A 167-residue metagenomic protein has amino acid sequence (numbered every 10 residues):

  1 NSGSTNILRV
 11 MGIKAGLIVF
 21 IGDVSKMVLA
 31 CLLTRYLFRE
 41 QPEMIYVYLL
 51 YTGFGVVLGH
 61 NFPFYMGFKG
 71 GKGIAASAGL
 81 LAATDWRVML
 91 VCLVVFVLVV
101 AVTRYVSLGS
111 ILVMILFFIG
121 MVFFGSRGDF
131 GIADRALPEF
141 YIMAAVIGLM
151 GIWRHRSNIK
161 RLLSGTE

Functional and structural regions predicted by a protein language model:
N1-A15, G70, R156, K160-E167: Cytosolic, membrane-interface loops and tails of multi-pass inner-membrane proteins
N1-S4, Y65-A78, Y105-V113: Short, non-helical or kinked segments that cap or interrupt transmembrane helices
G3, R9-R35, V47, V91: Multi-pass membrane catalytic core of lipid/isoprenoid biosynthesis enzymes
L8-I13, T34-F38, G73-T103, L116-G125: Interfacial segments of multi-pass membrane proteins
I18, V57-G67, V99-V106: Transmembrane alpha-helix interface/packing and boundary motifs in multi-pass membrane proteins, characterized by
G22, K26-A30, T34, Y51-G59 (+9 more regions): Alpha-helical transmembrane segments in multi-pass membrane proteins
C31-Y51, A82-V88, F123-I142: Helix-coil boundary and interhelical linker segments in multi-pass alpha-helical membrane proteins
G131-D134, P138-E167: C-terminal membrane-associated helical module and adjoining short loops/tails
